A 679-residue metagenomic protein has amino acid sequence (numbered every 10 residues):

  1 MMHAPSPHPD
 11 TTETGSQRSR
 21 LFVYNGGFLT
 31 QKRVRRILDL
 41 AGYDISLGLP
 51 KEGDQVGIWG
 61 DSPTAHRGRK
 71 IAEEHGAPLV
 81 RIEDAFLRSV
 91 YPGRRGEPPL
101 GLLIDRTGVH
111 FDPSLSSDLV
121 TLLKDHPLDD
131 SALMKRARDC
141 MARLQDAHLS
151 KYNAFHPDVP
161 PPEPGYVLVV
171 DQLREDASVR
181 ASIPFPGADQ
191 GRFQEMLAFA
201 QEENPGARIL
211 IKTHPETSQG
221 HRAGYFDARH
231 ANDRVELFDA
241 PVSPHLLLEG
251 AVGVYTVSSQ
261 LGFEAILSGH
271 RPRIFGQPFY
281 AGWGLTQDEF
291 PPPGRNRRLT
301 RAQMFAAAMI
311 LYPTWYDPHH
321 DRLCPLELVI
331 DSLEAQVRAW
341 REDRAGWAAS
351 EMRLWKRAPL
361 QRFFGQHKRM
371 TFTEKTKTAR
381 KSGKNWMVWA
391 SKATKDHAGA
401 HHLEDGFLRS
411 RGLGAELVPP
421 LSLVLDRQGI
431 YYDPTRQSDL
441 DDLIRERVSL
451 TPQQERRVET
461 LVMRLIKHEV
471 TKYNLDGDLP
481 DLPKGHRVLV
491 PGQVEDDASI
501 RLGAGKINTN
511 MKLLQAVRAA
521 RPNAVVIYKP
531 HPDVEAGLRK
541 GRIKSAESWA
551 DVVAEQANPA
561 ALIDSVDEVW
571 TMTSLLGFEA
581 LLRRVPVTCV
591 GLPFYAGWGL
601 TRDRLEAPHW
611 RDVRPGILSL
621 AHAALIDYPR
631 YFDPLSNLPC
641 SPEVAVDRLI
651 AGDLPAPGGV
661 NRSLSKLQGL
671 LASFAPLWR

Functional and structural regions predicted by a protein language model:
M1-R69, E175-D176, L326-K384, A390-H397 (+1 more regions): N-terminal pre-catalytic "stem/leader" segment of glycosyltransferase-like enzymes
M2-H8, T14-G15, G93-E163, G284-R357 (+3 more regions): Leloir-type glycosyltransferase catalytic cores
R35-L38, V169, S182-E203, Q361 (+2 more regions): Histidine-anchored nucleotide/phosphate-binding helix
L47-G53, G57-K70, E74-V90, A147 (+6 more regions): Segments forming glycine/polar-rich beta-alpha architectures that bind adenosine-containing cofactors
L49, L246-L247, A379, D481 (+1 more regions): Structural alpha-helical scaffold elements that stabilize or flank donor/cofactor-binding regions in carbohydrate
S62-G68, P241-T286, M387-A400, E404 (+1 more regions): A donor-sugar binding/catalytic signature common to diverse glycosyltransferases and related nucleotide-sugar
E83-A85, P164-S178, T213-H214, Q277 (+4 more regions): Short loop/turn segments at strand-loop or loop-helix junctions that form parts of catalytic or ligand-binding pockets
L197-A240, L514-Q556: Catalytic donor nucleotide-activated moiety binding site of glycosyltransferases and closely related
